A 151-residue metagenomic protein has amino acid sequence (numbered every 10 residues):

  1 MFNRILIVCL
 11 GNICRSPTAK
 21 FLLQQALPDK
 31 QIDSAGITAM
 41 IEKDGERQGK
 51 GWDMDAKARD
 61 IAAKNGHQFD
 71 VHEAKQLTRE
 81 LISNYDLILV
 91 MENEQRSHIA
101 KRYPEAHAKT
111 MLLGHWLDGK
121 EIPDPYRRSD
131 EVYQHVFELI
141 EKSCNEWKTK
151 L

Functional and structural regions predicted by a protein language model:
M1-F2, Y133: Generic hydrophobic-segment detector
F2-N84, T149-K150: Conserved active-site segments centered on acidic
I7, L89-V90: Hydrophobic beta-strand core positions in alpha/beta domains
S16, M91-E92: Replace "coordinates the UDP/GDP/TDP-sugar" with "coordinates nucleotide-activated sugar donors
L87, N93-L151: Phosphate-binding/catalytic loops
